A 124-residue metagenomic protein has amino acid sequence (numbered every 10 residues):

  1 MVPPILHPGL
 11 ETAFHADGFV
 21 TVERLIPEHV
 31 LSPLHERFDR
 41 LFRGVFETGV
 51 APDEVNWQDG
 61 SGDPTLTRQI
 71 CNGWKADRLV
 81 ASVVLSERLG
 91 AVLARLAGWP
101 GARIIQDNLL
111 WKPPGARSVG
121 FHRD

Functional and structural regions predicted by a protein language model:
M1-D17, E23-F121: Non-heme Fe(II)-dependent double-stranded beta-helix
D124: A short beta-loop-beta micro-motif enriched in histidine and acidic residues
